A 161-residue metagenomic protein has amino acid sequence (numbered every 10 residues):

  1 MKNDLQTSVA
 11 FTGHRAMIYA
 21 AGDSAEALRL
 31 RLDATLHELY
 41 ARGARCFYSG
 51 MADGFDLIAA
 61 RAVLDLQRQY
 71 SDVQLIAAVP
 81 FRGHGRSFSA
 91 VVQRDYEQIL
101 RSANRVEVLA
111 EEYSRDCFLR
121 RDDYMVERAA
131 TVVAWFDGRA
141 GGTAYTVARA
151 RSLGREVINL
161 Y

Functional and structural regions predicted by a protein language model:
K2-Y161: Acidic/glycine-enriched connector segments
